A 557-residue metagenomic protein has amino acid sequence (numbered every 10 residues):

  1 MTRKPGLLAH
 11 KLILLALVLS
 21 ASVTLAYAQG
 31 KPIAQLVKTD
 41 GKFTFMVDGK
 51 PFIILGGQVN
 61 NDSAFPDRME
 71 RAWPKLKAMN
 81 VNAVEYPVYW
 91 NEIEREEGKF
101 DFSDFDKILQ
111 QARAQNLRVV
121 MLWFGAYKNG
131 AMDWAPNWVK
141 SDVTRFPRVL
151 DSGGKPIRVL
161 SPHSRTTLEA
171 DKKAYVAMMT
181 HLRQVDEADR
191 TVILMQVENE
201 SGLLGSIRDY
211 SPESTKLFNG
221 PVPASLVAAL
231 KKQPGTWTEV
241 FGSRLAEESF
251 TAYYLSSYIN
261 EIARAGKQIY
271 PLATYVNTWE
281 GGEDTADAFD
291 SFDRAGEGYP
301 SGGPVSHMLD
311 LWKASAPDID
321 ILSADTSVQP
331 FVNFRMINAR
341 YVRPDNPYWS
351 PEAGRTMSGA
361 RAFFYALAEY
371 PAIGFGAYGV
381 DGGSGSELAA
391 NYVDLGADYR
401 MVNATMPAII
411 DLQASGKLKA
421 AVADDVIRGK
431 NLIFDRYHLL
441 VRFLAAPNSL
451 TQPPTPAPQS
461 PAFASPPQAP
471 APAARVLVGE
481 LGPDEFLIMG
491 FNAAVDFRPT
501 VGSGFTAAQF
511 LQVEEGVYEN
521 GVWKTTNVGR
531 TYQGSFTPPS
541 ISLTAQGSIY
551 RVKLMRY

Functional and structural regions predicted by a protein language model:
K11-S22: Bacterial N-terminal signal peptides
A28-V81: N-terminal carbohydrate-binding accessory modules
S63-L76, S301-S315: Short, acidic/polar
M69-D142, S256-I269: Aromatic-lined substrate-binding rim segments of carbohydrate-active enzymes
T144-W312: Polysaccharide-binding and catalytic clefts of secreted carbohydrate-active enzymes
E261-P271, M308-P407: Catalytic-core region of carbohydrate-active enzymes that cleave or remodel glycosidic bonds
F364-G502: Aromatic- and carboxylate-lined catalytic core of secreted/periplasmic carbohydrate-active enzymes
A457-P470, E485-Y557: C-terminal beta-sandwich/jelly-roll accessory domains of carbohydrate-active enzymes
